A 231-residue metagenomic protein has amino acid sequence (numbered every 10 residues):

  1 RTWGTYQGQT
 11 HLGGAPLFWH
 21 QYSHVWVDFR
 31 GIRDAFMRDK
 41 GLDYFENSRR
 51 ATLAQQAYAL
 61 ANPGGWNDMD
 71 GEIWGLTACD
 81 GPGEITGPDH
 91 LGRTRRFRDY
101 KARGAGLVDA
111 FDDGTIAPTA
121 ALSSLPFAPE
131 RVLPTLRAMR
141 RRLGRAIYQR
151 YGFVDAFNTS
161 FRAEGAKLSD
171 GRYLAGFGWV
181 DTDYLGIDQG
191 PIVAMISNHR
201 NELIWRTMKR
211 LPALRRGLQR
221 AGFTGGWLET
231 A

Functional and structural regions predicted by a protein language model:
R1-A231: Ser/Thr/Asn(+Pro)-rich, low-complexity disordered segments
